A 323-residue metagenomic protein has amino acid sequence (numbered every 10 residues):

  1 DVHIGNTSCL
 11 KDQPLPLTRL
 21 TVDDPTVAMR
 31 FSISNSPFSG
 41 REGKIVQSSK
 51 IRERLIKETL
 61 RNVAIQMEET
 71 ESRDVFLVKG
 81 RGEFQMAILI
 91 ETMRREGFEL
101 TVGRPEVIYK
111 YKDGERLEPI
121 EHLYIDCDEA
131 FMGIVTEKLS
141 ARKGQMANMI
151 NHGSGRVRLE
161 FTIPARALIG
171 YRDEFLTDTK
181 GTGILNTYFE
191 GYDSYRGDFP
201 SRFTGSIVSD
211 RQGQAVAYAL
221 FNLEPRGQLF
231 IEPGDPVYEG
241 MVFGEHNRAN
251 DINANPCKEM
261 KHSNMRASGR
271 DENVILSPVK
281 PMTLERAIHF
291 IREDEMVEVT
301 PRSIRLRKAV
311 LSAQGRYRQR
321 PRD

Functional and structural regions predicted by a protein language model:
D1-D323: Accessory interaction regions appended to the cores of large information-processing enzymes
